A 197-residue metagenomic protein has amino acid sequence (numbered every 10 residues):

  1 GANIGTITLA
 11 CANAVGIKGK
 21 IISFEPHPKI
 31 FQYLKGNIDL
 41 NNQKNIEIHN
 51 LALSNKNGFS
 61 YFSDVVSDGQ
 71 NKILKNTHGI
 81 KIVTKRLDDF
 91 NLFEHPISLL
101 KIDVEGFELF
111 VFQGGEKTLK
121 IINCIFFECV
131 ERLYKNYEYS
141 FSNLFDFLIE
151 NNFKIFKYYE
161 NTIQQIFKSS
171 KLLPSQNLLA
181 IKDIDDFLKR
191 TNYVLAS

Functional and structural regions predicted by a protein language model:
A2-S197: Phosphate/nucleotide-binding beta-alpha loop and adjacent structural elements of enzyme active sites
